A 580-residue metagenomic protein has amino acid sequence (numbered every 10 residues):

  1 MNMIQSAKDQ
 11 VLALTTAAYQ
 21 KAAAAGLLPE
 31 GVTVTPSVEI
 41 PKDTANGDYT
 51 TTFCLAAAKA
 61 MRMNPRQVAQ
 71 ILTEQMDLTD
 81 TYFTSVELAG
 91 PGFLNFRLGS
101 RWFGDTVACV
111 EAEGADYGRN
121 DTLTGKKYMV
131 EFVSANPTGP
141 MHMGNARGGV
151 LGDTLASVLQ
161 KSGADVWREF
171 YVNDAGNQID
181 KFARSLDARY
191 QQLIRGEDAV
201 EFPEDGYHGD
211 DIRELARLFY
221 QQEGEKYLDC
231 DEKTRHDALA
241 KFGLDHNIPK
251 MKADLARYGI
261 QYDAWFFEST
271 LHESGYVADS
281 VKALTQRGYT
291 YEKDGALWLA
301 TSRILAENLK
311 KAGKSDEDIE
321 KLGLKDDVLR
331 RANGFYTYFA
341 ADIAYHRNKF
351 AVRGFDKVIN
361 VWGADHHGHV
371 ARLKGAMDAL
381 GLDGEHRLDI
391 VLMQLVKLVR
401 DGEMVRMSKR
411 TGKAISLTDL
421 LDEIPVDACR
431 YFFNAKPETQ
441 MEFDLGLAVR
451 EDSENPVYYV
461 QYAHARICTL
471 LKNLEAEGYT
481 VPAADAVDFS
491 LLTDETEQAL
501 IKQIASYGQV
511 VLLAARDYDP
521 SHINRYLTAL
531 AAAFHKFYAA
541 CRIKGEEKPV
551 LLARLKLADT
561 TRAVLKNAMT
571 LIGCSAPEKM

Functional and structural regions predicted by a protein language model:
N2-G104, E111, A115, R119-M580: Non-catalytic interaction-recognition regions
